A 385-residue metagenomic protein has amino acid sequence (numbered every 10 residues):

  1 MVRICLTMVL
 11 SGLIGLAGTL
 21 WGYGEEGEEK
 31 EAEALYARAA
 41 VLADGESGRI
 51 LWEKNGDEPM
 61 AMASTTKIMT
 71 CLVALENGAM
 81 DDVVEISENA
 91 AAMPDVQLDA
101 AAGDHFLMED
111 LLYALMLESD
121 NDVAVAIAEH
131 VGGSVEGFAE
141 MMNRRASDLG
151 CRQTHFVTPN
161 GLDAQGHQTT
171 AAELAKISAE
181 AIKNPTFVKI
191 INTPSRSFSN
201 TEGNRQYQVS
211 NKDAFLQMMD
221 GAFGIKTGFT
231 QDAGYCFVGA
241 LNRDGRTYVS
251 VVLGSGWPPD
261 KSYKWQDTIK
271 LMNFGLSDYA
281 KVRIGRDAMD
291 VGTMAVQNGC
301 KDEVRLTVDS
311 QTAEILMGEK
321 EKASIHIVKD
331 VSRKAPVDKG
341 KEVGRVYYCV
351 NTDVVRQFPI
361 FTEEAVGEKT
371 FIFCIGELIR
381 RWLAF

Functional and structural regions predicted by a protein language model:
C5-A17: Bacterial N-terminal signal peptides
G15, E31-E33, L241, P336-V337: Sterically constrained small-residue positions within well-ordered secondary structures of folded domains
G15-A17, E46, G132, G150 (+2 more regions): Generic detection of intrinsically disordered/low-complexity segments and helix-coil linkers/edges
G22-P185, T201-E202: Active-site-adjacent loops and short helices of periplasmic peptidoglycan-processing enzymes
C151-R152, D163-Q168, A172-E173, S178-F385: Domain-terminus/edge residues, biased toward the C-terminal soluble/receptor-binding domains of extracytoplasmic
